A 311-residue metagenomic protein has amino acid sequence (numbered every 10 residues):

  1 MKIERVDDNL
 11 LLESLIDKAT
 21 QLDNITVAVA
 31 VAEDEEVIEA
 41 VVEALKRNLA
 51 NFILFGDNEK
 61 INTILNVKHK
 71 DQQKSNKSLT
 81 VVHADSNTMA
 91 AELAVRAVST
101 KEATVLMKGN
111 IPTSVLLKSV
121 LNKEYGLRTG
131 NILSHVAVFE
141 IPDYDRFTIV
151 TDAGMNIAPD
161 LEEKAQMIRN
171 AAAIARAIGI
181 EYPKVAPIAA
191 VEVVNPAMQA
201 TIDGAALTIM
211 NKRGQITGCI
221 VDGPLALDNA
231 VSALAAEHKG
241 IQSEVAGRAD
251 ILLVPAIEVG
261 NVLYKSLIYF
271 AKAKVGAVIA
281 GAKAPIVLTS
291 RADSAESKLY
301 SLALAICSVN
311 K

Functional and structural regions predicted by a protein language model:
M1-V245, D250-V254, V259-K311: Anion-binding alpha/beta catalytic cores of soluble intermediary-metabolism enzymes, centered on
